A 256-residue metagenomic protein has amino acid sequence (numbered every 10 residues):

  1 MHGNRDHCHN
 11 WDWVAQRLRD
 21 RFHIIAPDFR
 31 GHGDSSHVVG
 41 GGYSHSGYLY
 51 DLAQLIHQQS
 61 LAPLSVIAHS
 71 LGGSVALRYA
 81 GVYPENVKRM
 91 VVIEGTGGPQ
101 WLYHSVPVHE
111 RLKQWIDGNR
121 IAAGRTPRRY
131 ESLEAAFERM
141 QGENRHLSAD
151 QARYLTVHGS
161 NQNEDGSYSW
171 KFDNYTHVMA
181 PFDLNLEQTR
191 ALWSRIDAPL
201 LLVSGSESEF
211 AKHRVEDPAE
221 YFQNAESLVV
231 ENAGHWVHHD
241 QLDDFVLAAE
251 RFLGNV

Functional and structural regions predicted by a protein language model:
M1-V38: Conserved HGGG/HGGXW glycine-rich cap/lid loop of the alpha/beta-hydrolase fold
N10-D12, S35-G41, W101-H104, H213-R214: Conserved catalytic-core motifs of eukaryotic protein kinase domains, centered on the activation segment
G47-L64: Conserved acidic catalytic loop of the alpha/beta-hydrolase fold
A62-P107: Conserved hydrolase catalytic core segment
I93-R128: A catalytic-pocket lid/entrance helix-loop region that shapes and gates access to the active site across common
G124-D183, E187: Conserved alpha/beta-hydrolase catalytic His-Asp/Glu region
R190, S194-A233: Conserved loop-alpha-helix segment in the C-terminal half of the alpha/beta-hydrolase fold that carries the catalytic
V230-V246: Catalytic histidine-centered segment of alpha/beta-hydrolase-like enzymes
